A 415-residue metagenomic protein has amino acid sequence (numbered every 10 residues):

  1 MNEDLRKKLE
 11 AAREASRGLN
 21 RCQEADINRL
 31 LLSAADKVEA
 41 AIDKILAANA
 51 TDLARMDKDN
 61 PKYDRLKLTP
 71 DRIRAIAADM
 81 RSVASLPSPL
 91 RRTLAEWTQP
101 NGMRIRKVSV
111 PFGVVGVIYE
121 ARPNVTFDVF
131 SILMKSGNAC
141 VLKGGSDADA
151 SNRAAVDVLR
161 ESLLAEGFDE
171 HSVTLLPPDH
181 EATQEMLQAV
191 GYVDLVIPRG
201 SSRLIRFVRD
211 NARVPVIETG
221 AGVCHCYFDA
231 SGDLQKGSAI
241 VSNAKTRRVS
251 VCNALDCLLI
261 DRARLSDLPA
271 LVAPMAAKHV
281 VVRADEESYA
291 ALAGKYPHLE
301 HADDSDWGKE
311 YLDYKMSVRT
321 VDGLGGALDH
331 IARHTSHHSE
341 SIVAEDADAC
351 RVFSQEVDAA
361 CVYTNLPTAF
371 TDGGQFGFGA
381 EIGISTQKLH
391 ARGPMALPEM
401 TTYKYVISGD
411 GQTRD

Functional and structural regions predicted by a protein language model:
M1-K107: N-terminal Rossmann-like NAD(P)+-binding subdomain of aldehyde/semialdehyde dehydrogenases
A15-C22, K37-K44, A48, D52 (+15 more regions): Change "in soluble alpha/beta enzymes" to "in soluble alpha/beta proteins
C22-N28, L90, G167-V173, V249-A254 (+4 more regions): Flexible, glycine/charged-enriched surface loops at secondary-structure junctions
S85, L94-S231, Q235: Rossmann-like NAD(P) dinucleotide-binding subdomain of oxidoreductase/dehydrogenase enzymes
G113-V117, S131-I132, N138-C140, H171-T174 (+10 more regions): Structural motif
A121-R122, D128-A139, A154, A165 (+2 more regions): ALDH superfamily catalytic-core signature
D303-D415: Conserved C-terminal structural/oligomerization subdomain of aldehyde/semialdehyde dehydrogenase
